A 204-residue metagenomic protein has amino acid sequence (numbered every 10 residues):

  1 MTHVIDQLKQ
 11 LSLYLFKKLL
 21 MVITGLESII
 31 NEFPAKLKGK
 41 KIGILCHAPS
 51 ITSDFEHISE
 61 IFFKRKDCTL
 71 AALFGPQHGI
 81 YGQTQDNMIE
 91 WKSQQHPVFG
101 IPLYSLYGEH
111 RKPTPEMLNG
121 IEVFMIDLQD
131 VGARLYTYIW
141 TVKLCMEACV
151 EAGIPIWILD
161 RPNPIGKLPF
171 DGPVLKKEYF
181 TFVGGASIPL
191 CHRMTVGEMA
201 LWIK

Functional and structural regions predicted by a protein language model:
V22-C68: N-terminal phosphate-binding or glycine-rich loops at protein starts, especially the Walker A/P-loop of NTPases
D67-C68, A152-P155: A short helix->loop->beta-strand "cap" motif at the edges of active sites that frequently abuts
T69-Q77: Short internal beta-strands
G82-Q85, W157-Y179: Glycine-rich, charge-decorated loop segments at or immediately adjacent to ligand/cofactor-binding or catalytic sites
N87-G120, A133: Glycine-rich oxoanion-binding loops at beta->alpha junctions
D130-V142: Glycine/threonine-rich flexible loop motifs
F180-K204: Conserved anion/nucleotide-ligand pocket segment
